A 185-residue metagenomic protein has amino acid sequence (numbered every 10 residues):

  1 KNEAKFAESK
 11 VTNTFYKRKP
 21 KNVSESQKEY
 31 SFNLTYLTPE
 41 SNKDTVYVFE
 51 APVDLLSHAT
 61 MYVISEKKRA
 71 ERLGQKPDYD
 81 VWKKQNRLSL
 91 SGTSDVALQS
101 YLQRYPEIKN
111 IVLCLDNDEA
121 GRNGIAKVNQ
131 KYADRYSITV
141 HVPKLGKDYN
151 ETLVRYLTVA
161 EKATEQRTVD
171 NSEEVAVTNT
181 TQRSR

Functional and structural regions predicted by a protein language model:
K1-R104: Phosphate-handling DNA/RNA-contact segment within nucleic-acid enzymes
T60-R185: TOPRIM fold recognition
